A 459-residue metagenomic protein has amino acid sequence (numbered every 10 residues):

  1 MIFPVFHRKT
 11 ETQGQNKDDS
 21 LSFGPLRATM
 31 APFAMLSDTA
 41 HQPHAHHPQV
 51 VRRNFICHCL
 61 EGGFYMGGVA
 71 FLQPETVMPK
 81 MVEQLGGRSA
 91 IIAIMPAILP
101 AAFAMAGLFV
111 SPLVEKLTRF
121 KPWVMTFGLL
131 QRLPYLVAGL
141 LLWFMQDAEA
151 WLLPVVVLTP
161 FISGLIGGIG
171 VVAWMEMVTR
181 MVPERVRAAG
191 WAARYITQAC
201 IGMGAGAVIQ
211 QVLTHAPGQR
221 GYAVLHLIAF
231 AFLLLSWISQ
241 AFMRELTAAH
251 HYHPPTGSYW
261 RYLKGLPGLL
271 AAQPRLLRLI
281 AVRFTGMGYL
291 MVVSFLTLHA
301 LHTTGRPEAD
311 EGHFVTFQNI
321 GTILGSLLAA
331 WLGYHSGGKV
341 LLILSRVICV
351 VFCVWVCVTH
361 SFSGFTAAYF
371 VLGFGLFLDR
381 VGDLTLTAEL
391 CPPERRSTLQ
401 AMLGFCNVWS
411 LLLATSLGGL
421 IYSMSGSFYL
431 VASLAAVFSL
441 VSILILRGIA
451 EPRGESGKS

Functional and structural regions predicted by a protein language model:
P25-M105, Q131, R275-V315: Helix-loop boundary and gating motifs at the non-cytosolic
P32, L141-W143, F232-R244, S433-S459: Multi-pass alpha-helical transporter architecture, strongest for 12-TM Major Facilitator/SLC carriers used
C57-E75, M95-S111, F127-Q131, T159-M243 (+3 more regions): Substrate-agnostic recognition of the 12-TM MFS/MFS-like secondary transporter fold
P122-A138, V340-W355: Structural signature of the two symmetry-related core transmembrane helices
V137-A138, S163, Q240, W355-V356 (+3 more regions): MFS-fold secondary transporters
L140-L158, C357-A368: Helix-loop junctions at membrane interfaces in 12-TM secondary transporters
R244-K264, E455-S459: Flexible cytoplasmic inter-helical loops of multi-pass small-molecule transporters
V340-R380: C-terminal transmembrane helical hairpin of 12-TM major facilitator-type secondary transporters
